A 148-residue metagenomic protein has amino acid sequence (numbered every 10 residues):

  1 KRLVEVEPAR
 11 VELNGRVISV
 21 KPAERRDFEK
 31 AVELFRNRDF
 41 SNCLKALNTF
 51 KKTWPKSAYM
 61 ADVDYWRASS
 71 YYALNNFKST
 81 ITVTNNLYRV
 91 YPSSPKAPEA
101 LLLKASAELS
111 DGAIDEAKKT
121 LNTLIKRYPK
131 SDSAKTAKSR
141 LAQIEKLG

Functional and structural regions predicted by a protein language model:
K1-N37, S41-K45: Acidic, proline-/serine-/threonine-rich low-complexity intrinsically disordered segments
T53-Y59, R89-K96, I125-K135: Short solvent-exposed coil/turn linkers within tandem alpha-helical repeat scaffolds
